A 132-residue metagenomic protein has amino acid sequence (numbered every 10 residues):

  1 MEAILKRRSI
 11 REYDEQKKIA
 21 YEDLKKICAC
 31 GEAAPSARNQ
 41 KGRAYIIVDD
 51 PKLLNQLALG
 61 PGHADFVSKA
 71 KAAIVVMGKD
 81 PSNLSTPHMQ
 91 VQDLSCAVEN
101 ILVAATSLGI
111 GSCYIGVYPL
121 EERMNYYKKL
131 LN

Functional and structural regions predicted by a protein language model:
M1-A72: N-terminal amphipathic, basic helical "cap/leader" segment at the start of enzyme domains
G31, T86-K128: Small-aliphatic-rich amphipathic alpha-helix that forms the alpha element of a beta-alpha
D50-N55, D80-N83, E121: Short, charged/polar surface micro-motifs in flexible loops or helix N-caps
H63-V103: Helix-adjacent hinge/juxtasegments
L130-N132: Short, hinge-like loop/turn segments at secondary-structure boundaries
